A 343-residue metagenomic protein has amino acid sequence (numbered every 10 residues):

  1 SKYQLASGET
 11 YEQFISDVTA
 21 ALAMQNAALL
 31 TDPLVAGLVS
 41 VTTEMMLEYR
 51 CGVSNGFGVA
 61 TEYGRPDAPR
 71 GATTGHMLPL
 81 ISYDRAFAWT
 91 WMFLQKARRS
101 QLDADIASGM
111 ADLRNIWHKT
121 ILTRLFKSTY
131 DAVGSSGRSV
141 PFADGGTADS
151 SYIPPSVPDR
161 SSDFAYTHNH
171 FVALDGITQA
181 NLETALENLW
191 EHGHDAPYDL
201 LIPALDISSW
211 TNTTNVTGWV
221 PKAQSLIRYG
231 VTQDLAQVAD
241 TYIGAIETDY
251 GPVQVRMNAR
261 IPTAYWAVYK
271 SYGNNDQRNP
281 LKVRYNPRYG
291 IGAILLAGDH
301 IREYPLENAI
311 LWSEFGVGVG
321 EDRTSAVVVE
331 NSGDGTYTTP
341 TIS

Functional and structural regions predicted by a protein language model:
S1-P33, T336-S343: N-terminal alpha-helical "arm" segments
A23-R85: Assembly/oligomerization interface modules of large self-assembling protein complexes
A27-V39, D195-Y198, L235-I243: Short glycine-rich, low-complexity/disordered patches
Y49-V53, L102-I116: N-terminal small/hydrophobic-rich alpha-helical segments that act as secretion/targeting modules
P79-Y83, F87-A97, L125, Q179-T214: Structured, hydrophobic secondary-structure cores that serve as assembly/anchoring elements
F93, A97-S100, D112-T184: Alpha-helical scaffold segments that mediate packing/assembly in large oligomeric complexes
G145, D149-I177, T211-S343: Sequence/fold signature of self-assembling virion shell proteins
